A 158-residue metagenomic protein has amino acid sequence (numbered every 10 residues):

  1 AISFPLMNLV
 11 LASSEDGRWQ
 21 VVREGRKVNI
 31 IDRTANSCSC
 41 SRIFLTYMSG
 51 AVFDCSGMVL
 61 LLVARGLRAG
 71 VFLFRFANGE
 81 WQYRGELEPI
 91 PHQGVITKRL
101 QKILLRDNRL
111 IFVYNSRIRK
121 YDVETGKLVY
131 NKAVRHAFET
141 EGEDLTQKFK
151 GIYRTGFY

Functional and structural regions predicted by a protein language model:
A1-F4: A short helix->beta-strand "capping" segment at the edge of beta-propeller domains
L6-A12, F44-D54, P91-I103, H136-Y158: Repeated scaffold domains used in trafficking and secretory/extracellular systems, primarily beta-propellers
V10, G17-R23, G57-A64, N108-V113 (+1 more regions): Short beta-strand elements that form the blades of beta-propeller/WD-repeat-like and other beta-sheet-rich scaffold
Q20-V21, I30, Y83, F112 (+2 more regions): Short linear proline/tyrosine/threonine-rich motifs used for host-factor recruitment and membrane trafficking/assembly
K27-N29, L67-L73, S116-R119: Structural motif
R33-A35, F76-G79, V123-T125: Short loop/turn segments that connect beta-strands within beta-propeller blades
S39-F44, Q82-E88, V129-H136: Beta-propeller fold detector
C40, L60-A64, R99-L100, K132: Feature marking well-ordered beta-strand scaffolds used for ligand recognition
